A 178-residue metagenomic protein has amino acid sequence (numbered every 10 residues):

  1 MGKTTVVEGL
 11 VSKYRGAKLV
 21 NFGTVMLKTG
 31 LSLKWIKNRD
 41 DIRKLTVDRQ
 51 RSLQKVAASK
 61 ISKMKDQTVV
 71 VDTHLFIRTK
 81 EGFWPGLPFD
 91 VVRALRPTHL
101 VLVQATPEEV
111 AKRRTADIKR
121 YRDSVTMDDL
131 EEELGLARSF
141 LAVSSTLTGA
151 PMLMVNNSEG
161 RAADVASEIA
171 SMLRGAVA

Functional and structural regions predicted by a protein language model:
M1: ATP-binding Walker
T4: Walker A/P-loop
S12-V20: Post-Walker A helix-loop "phosphate-sensing" segment adjacent to the P-loop in P-loop NTPases
F22-P85: ATP-dependent small-molecule kinase phosphotransfer cores that center on conserved nucleotide phosphate-binding segments
K44-S52, S124-G135: A short acidic, glycine-rich active-site loop that binds or catalyzes chemistry on phosphate/adenosine moieties
T73-D117: ATP-dependent NMP and nucleoside kinases share a basic, alpha-helical "lid"
R138-A178: NTP-dependent small-molecule kinase module
